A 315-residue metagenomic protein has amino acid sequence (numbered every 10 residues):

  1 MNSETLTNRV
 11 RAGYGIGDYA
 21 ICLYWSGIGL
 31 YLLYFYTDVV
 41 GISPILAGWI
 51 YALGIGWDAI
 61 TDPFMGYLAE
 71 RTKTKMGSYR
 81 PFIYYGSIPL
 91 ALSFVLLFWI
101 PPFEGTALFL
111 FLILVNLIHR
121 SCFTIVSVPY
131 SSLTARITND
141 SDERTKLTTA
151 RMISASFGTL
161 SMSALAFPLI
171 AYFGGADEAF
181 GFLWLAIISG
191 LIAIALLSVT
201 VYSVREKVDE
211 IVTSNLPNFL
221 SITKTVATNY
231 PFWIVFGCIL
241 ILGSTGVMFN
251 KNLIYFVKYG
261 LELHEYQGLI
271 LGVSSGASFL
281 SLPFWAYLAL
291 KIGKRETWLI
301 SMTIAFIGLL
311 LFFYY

Functional and structural regions predicted by a protein language model:
N2-Y315: Membrane-embedded alpha-helical bundles of multi-pass transporters/translocases, especially carrier/permease families
